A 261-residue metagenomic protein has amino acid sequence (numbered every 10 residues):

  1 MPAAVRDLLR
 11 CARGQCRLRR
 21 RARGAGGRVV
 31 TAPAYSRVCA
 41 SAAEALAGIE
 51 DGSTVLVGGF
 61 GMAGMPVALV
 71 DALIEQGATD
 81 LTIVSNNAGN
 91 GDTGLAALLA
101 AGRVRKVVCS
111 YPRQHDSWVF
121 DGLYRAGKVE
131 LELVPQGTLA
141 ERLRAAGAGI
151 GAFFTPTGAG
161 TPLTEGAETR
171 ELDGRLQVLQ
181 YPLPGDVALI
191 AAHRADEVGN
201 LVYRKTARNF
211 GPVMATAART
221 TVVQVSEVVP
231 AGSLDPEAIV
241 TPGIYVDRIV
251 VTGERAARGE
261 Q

Functional and structural regions predicted by a protein language model:
M1-R28: Compositionally biased, low-complexity flexible segments
G27-Q261: Conserved alpha/beta enzyme-core scaffold
